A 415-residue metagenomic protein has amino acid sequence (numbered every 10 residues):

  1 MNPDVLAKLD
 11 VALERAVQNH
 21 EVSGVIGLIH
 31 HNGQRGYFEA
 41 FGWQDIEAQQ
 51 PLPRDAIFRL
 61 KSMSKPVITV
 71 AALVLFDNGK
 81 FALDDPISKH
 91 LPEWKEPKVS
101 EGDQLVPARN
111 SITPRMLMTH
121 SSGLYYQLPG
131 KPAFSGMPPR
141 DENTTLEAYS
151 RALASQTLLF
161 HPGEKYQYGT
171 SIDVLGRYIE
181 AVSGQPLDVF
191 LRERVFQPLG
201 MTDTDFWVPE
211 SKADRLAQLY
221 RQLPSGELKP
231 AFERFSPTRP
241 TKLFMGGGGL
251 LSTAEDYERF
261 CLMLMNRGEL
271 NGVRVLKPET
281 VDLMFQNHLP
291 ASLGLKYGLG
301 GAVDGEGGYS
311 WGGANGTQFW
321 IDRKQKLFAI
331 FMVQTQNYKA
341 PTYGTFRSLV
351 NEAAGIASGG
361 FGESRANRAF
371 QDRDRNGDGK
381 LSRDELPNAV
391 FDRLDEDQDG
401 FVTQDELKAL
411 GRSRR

Functional and structural regions predicted by a protein language model:
M1-L60, K80-A82, K95-E101: Short, conserved catalytic-motif segment at the N-terminal edge
A7-E14, G33-R35, F58-I87, I172-E180 (+2 more regions): Active-site SXXK
D45, K95-G307: Short, surface-exposed loop or secondary-structure junction motifs that flank catalytic or metal-binding residues
N266, L270, T280, F285-G294 (+1 more regions): Short, gly/Ser/Thr-rich active-site loops of penicillin-recognizing serine hydrolases
F319, K326-Q336: Short, well-ordered beta-strand elements
G360-D372, R383-V390: EF-hand Ca2+-binding helix-loop-helix modules
D374-D378, D397-D399: Acidic carboxylate motifs that coordinate Ca2+ or other divalent cations, activating on Asp/Glu
R383-D392, Q404-R414: Amphipathic regulatory helices of Ca2+-sensor modules
